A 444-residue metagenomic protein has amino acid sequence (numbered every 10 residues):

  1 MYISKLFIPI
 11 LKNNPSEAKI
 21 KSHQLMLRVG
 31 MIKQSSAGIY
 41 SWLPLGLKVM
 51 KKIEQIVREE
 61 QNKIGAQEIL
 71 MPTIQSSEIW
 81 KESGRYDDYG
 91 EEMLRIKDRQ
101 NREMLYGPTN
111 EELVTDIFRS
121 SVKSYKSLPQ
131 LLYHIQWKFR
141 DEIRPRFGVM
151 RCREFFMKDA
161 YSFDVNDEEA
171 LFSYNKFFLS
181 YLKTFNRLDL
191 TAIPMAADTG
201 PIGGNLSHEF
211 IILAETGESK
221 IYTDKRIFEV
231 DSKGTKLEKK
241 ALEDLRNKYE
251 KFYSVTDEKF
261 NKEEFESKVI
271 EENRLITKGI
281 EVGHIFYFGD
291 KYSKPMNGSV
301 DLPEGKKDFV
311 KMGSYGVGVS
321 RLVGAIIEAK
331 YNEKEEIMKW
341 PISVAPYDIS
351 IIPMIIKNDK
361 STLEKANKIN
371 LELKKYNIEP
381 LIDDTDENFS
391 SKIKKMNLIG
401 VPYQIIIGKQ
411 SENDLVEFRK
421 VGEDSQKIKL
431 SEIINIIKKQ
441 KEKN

Functional and structural regions predicted by a protein language model:
M1-N444: NTP/phosphate- and nucleic-acid-binding module
